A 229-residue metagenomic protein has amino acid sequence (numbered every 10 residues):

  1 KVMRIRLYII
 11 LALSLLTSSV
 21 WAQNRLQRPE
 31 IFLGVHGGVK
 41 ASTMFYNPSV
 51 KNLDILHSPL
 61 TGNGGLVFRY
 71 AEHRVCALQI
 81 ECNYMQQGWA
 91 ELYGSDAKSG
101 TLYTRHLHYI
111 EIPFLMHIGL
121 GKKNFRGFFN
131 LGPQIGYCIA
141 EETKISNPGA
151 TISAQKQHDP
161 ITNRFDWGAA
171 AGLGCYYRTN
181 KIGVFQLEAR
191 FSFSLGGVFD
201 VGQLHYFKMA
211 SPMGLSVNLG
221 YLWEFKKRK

Functional and structural regions predicted by a protein language model:
K1-F32, H36, L215-K229: Bacterial Sec-dependent N-terminal signal peptides
A22-V67, E224, K229: Short glycine/proline- and aromatic-enriched beta-strand/turn motifs that initiate or cap beta-hairpins
Q23, Q27-I31, A41-F45, R69-N147 (+2 more regions): Gram-negative (and chloroplast) outer-membrane scaffold detector with strong preference for beta-barrel transmembrane
P29-I31, S58-G62, H106-I110, F125 (+2 more regions): Residues that define the transmembrane beta-barrel architecture of outer-membrane proteins
F32, H36, N63, N130 (+4 more regions): Short glycine/serine/threonine-biased micro-segments
S49-D54, A97-Y103, A154-I161, Q203-M209: Extracellular loop and loop/strand-boundary signature of outer-membrane beta-barrel proteins
G149-I152: Short helix-loop boundary/capping segments
R164-D166, A171, Y177-K229: Predominantly the C-terminal beta-signal and adjacent terminal strand-loop region of outer-membrane beta-barrel
